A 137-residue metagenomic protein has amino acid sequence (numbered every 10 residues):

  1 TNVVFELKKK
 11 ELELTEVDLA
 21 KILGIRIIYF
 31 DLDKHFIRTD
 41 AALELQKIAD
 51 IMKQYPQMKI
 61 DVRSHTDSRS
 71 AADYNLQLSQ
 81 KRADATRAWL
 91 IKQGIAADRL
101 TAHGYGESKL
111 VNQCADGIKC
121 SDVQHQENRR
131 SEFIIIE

Functional and structural regions predicted by a protein language model:
T1-K59, D98, D122, E137: Periplasmic peptidoglycan-binding/tethering modules of Gram-negative envelope proteins
R63-E137: Periplasmic OmpA-like peptidoglycan-binding domain that tethers envelope proteins to the cell wall
